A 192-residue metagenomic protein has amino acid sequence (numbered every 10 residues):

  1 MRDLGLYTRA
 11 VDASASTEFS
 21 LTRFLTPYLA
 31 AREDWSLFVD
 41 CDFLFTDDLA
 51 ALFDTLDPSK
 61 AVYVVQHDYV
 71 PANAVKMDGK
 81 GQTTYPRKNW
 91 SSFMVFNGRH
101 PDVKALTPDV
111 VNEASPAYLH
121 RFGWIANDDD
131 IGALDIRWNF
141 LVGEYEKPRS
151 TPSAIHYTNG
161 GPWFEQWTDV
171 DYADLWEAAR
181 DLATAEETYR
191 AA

Functional and structural regions predicted by a protein language model:
M1, F96-A192: A glycosyltransferase accessory/donor-loop signature
M1-R32: Active-site-proximal specificity loops/subdomain of glycosyltransferases
L6-A10, K76-G81, R149-T151: Short, surface-exposed amphipathic charged segments that create phosphate/polyanion-binding patches used for binding
T17-S20, F45, R87: Generic structural signal for well-ordered secondary structure
T22-P71, V95: GT-A fold catalytic core of metal-dependent nucleotide-sugar glycosyltransferases, centered on the diacidic
R23, V39, N89-S92, D130 (+1 more regions): Residues that flank catalytic or metal-binding motifs in active/ligand-binding sites
Y28, F53-L56, T83-P86, F122-A126 (+1 more regions): A general structural signal for short secondary-structure junctions and capping/turn motifs
T55-L119: Conserved catalytic core of nucleotide-sugar-dependent glycosyltransferases
